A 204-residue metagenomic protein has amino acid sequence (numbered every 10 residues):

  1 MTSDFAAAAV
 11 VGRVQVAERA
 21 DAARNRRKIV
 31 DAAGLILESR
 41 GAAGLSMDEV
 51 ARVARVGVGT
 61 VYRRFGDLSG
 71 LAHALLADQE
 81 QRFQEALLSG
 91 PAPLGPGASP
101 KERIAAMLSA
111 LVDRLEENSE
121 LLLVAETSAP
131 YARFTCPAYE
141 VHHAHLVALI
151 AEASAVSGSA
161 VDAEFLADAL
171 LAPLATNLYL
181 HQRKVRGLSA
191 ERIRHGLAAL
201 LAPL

Functional and structural regions predicted by a protein language model:
M1-V53, G70-H73: Basic, helix-initiating cap at the start of DNA-binding domains
K28, E49, G70, E102-A110 (+3 more regions): Amphipathic alpha-helical interaction segments
R55-F65: Short hydrophobic/aromatic patch on the recognition helix
A72, S109-R133: Amphipathic alpha-helical segments used for helix-helix packing
A74, L88-E117, A167: Hydrophobic alpha-helical connector segments
A77-Q84: Short, basic, alpha-helical segments at the C-terminal edge of helix-turn-helix-like DNA-binding modules
L122-T127, A132-C136, E140-H143, A151-L200: Hydrophobic/aromatic-rich alpha-helical bundle segments in the mid-to-C-terminal region
